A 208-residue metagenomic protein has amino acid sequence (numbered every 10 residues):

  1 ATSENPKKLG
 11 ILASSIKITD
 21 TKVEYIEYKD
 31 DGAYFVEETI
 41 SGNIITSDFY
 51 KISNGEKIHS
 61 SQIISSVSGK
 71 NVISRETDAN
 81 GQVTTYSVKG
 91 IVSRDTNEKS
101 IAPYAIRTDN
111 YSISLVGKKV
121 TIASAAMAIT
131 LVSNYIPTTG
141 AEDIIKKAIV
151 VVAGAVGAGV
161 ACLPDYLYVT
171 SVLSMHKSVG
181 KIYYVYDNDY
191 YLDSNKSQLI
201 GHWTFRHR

Functional and structural regions predicted by a protein language model:
A1-I113: N-terminal propeptides/leader regions of secreted preproproteins that are proteolytically removed before maturation
A1-S3, M127, V152: Extended, compositionally biased eukaryotic interaction scaffolds
T2-L9, S133-I145: Extended non-catalytic interaction/regulatory regions in multidomain proteins
A79-E142, C162-H207: Add "or lipid-surface remodeling" -> "...that mediate pore formation, membrane permeabilization, membrane fusion
E142-G154: Hydrophobic alpha-helical transmembrane segments
V151-L167: Transmembrane alpha-helical hairpins and terminal membrane-anchor modules
